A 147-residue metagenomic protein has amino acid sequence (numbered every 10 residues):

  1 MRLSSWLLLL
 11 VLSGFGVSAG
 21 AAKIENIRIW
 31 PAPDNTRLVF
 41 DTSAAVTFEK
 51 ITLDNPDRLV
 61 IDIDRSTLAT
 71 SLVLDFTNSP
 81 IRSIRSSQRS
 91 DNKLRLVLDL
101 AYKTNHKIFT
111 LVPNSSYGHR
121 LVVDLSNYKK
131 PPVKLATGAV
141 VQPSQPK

Functional and structural regions predicted by a protein language model:
L3-W6, A19-K147: Signal-peptide-cleaved, periplasmic/extracellular N-terminal interaction regions immediately downstream of the signal
